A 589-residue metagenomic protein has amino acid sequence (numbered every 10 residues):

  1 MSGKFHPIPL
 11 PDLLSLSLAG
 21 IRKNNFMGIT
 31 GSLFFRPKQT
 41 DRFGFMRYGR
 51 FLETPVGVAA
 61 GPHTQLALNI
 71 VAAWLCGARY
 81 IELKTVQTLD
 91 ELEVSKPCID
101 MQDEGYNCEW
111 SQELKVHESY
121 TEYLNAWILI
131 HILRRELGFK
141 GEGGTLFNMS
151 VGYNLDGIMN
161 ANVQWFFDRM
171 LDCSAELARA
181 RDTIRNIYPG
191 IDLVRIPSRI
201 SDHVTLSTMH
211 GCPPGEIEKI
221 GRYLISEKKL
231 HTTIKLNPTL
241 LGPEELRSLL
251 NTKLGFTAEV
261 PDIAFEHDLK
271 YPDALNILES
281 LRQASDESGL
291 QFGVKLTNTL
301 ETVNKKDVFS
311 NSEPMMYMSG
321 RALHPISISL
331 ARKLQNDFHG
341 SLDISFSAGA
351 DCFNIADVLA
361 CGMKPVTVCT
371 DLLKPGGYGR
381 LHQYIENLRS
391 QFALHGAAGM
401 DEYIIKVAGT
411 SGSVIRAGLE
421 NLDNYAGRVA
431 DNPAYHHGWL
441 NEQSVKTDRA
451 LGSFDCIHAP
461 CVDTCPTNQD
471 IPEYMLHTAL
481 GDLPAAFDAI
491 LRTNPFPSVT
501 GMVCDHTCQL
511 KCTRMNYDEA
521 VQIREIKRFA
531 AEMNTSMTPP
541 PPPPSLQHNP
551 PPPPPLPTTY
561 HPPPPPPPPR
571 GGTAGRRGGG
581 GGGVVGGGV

Functional and structural regions predicted by a protein language model:
S2-P9, S15-F35, Q39-T40, G57-Q291 (+1 more regions): Active-site entrance/lid segments in N-terminal catalytic domains of soluble metabolic enzymes
F51-G57, G289-F292, L334-S347, Y474: Short beta-strand/loop segments at the ligand-binding rim of alpha/beta enzyme cores
A60-H63, N298-L300, S341-I355: Glycine-rich beta-to-alpha transition loops that act as phosphate-gripper elements at the mouths of alpha/beta enzyme
A67-L75, K219-R222, N336, G349-V368: Catalytic cores of alpha/beta
G77-L89, P238, D357-Y384: Glycine-rich phosphate-binding active-site loops on the catalytic face of alpha/beta enzymes
E91-W110, N311-E313, L372-M400: C-terminal helical cap(s) of enzyme catalytic domains, especially alpha/beta-barrels
M316-G340, I344: Generic long, charged, amphipathic alpha-helical segments
A393-L546, G581, G587: Ferredoxin-type iron-sulfur electron-transfer modules and their immediate structural context
